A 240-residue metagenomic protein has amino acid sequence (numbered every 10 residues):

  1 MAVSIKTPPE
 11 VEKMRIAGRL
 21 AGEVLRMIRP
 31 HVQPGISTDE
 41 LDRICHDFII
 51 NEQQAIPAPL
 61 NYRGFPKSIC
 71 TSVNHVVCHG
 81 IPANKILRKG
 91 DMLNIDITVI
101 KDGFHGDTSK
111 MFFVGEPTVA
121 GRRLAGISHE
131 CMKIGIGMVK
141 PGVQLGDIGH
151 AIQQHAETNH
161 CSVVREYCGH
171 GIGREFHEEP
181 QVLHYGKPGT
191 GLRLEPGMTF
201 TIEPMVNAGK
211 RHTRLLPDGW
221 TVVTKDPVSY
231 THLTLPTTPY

Functional and structural regions predicted by a protein language model:
M1-K13, G22-H31: Generic N-terminal amphipathic, Lys/Arg-enriched alpha-helix
S4-V11, A58-I136, C168, T199-K225 (+1 more regions): Short, acidic (Asp/Glu-rich) active-site segment that either coordinates a divalent metal cofactor
K13-I16, L20-E23, I44, R123 (+2 more regions): A non-catalytic, amphipathic alpha-helix used as a structural packing/dimerization or gating element in enzyme scaffolds
A21-K89, M138-P180, L192-M198, A208-R214: Active-site cores enriched in adjacent His and Asp/Glu residues with nearby glycine-rich loops that coordinate divalent
H184: Catalytic-pocket segment enriched in acidic/His residues
T231-Y240: Conserved small/polar residues in nucleotide/adenosyl-binding loops
